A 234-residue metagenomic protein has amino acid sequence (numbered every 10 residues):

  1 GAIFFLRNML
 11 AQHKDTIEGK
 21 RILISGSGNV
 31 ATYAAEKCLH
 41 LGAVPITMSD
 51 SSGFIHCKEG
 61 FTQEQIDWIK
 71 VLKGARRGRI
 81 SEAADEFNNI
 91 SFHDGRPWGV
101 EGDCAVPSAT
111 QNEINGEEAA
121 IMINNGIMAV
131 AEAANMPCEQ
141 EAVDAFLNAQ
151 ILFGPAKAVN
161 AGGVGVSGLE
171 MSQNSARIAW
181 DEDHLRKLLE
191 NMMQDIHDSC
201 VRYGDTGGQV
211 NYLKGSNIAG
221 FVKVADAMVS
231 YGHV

Functional and structural regions predicted by a protein language model:
G1-E101: Glycine-rich phosphate/diphosphate-binding loop of Rossmann-like nucleotide-binding domains
F5-I22, G116-N135: Long, low-complexity, intrinsically disordered polar/charged segments
V30-A34, E113-E117, C138-Q140, A161-V164: Short glycine/serine/threonine-rich phosphate/pyrophosphate-binding segments that cradle anionic phosphate groups
F92-G102, N112-A129: Rossmann-fold NAD(P) dinucleotide-binding segment
V106-S108, A133: Short, well-ordered coil/turn residues at beta-beta hairpins and beta-strand->alpha-helix junctions within
I123-V234: Adenosine-phosphate binding glycine-rich loop
